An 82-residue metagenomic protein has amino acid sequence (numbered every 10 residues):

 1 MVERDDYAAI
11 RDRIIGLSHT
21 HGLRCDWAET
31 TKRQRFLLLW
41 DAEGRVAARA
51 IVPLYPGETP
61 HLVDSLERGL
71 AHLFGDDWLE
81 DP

Functional and structural regions predicted by a protein language model:
M1-E29, L38-P82: Basic nucleic-acid-binding interfaces
